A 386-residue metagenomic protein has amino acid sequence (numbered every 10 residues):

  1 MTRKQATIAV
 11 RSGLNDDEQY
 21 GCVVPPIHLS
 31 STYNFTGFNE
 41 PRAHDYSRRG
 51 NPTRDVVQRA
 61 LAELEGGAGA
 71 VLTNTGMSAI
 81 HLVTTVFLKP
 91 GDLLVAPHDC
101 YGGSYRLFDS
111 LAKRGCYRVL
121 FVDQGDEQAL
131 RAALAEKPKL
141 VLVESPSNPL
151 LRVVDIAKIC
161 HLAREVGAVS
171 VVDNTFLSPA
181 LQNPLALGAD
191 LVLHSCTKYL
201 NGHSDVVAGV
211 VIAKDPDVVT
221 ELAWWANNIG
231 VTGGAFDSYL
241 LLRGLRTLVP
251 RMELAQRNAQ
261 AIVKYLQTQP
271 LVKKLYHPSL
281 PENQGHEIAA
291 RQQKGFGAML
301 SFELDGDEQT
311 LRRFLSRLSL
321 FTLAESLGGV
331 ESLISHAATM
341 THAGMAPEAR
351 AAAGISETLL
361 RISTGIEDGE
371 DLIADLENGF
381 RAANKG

Functional and structural regions predicted by a protein language model:
M1-A6, S12-L14, P52, K274 (+2 more regions): Positively charged, small/polar-rich N-terminal and surface patches that mediate targeting and assembly and bind
M1-H44: N-terminal glycine-rich, Lys/His-bearing helix-loop that initiates the first secondary-structure elements of many
R11, A70-Q269, Y276: Conserved PLP-enzyme active-site core in the AAT-like
T32-H81, G103-S110: Conserved N-terminal alpha-helix of the aminotransferase class I/II PLP-enzyme fold
D109, R118-L120, A132, E136 (+2 more regions): PLP-dependent enzyme catalytic core of the Aspartate aminotransferase-like
I229-G230, L318-G328, G379-G386: A common structural junction motif
K274-L360, T364: Conserved C-terminal alpha-helix-loop-beta "cap" of PLP-dependent enzymes that closes/shapes the active-site mouth
